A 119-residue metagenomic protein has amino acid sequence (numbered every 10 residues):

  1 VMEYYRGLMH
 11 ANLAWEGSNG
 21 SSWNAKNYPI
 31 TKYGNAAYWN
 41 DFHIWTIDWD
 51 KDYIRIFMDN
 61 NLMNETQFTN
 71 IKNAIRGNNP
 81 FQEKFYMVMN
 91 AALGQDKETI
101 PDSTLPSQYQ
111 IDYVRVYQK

Functional and structural regions predicted by a protein language model:
V1-K119: GH16 jelly-roll
